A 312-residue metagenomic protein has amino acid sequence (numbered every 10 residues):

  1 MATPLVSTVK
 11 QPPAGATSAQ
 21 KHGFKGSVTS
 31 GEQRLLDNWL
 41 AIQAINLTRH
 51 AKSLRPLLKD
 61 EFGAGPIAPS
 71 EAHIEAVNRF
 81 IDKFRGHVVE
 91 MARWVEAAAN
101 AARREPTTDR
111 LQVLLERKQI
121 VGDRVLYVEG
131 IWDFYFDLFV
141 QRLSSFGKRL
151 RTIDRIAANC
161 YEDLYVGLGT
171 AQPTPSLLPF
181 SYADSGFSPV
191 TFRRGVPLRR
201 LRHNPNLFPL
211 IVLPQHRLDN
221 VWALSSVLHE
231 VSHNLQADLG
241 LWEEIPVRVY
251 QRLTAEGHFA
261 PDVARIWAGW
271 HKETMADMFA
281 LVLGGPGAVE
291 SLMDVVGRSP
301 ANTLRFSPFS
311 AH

Functional and structural regions predicted by a protein language model:
M1-I120: N-terminal low-structure segments adjacent to metalloprotease catalytic domains across cellular compartments
L115-F136: Hydrophobic transmembrane helix module of multi-pass membrane transport proteins
V140-H203: Auxiliary, metal-adjacent structural segments of Zn-dependent hydrolase domains
I153, L224, K272: Hydrophobic (often cysteine-bearing) scaffold residues that line and stabilize catalytic clefts of nucleotide/cofactor
F187-L210, Q236-R265, V295, S299: Short, flexible helix-coil linker/hinge segments at the edges of structured domains or between repeats
I211-V227, W267: Short pre-active-site segment immediately N-terminal to the catalytic Zn-binding motif
W222-W242, D277: Active-site recognition of the HExxH zinc-binding catalytic motif
H258-H312: Long, well-structured alpha-helical subdomains associated with metal-dependent extracellular/ecto-lumenal hydrolases
